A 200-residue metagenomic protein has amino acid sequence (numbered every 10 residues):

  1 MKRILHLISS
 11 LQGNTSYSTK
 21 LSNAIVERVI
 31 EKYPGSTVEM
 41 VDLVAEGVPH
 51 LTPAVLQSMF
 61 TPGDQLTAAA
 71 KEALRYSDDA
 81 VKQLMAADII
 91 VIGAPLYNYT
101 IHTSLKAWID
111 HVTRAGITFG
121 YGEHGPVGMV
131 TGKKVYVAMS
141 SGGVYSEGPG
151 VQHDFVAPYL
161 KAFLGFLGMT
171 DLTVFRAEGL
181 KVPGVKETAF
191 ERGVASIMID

Functional and structural regions predicted by a protein language model:
M1-A94, T100-D110, R114, A195-I199: N-terminal beta1-alpha1-beta2 submodule of the flavodoxin-like/Rossmannoid cofactor-binding fold
L5, E39-V41, Y136-A138, T173-F175: Hydrophobic/aromatic beta-strand patches that form the interior of the parallel beta-sheet core in alpha/beta enzyme
S9, S140, A177: Cofactor-binding loop segments of dinucleotide-utilizing enzymes, especially the Rossmann-like FAD- and NAD(P)+-binding
L11-G13, G143-V144, L180-V182: Short histidine/acidic/glycine/proline-rich micro-motifs that form metal- and phosphate-coordinating active-site loops
A87-D88, G132-K133, M169: Short, well-ordered alpha-helix to beta-strand connector turns
A115, F119, T170-D171: Short, structured loop/turn "capping" segments at alpha-beta junctions
Y121-F166: Short, glycine-/small-residue-rich phosphate/pyrophosphate-handling segment
E147-D200: Glycine-rich phosphate/pyrophosphate-binding loop and the adjoining helix
